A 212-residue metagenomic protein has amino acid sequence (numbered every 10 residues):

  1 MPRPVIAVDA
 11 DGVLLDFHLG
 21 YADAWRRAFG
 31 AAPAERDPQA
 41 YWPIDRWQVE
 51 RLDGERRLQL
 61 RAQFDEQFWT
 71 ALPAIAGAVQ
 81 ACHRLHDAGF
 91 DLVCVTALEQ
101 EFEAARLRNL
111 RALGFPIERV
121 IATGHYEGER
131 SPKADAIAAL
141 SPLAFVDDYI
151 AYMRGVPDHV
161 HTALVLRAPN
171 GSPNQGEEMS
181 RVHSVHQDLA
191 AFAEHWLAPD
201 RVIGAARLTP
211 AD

Functional and structural regions predicted by a protein language model:
M1-R56: Active-site neighborhood of HAD-like aspartate-dependent phosphohydrolases
I44-V79, F90: Metal-dependent phosphoesterase signature
W69, A78-N109, V120-T123: Substrate-recognition element of Asp-dependent hydrolases with the DxDx(T/V) motif
V79-H86, A138, M153, P157: Surface-exposed amphipathic alpha-helices with a cationic face
E99-A144, I150-R154: Substrate-recognition "cap/lid" segment bordering the active-site pocket of phosphatases
I121, S180-A191: Short acidic-hydrophobic, aromatic-tinged amphipathic segments that line or gate anion-handling sites
G128-P132, S172-R181, H195-L197: Short, charged, surface-exposed secondary-structure boundary motifs
P142-S184: Acidic, Mg2+-coordinating phosphoryl-transfer loop and its flanking beta/alpha structural elements, shared across
